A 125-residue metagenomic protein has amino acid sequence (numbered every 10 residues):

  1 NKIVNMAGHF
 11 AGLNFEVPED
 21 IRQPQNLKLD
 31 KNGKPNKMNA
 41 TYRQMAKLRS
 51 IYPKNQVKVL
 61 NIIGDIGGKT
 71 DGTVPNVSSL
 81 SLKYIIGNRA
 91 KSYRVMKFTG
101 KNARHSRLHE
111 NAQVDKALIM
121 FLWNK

Functional and structural regions predicted by a protein language model:
N1-K54, D71: Serine-dependent carboxylesterase/thioesterase catalytic core of lipase-like alpha/beta-hydrolase/SGNH enzymes
I51-K125: C-terminal catalytic-base region of ester-bond hydrolases, centering on the histidine of the charge-relay
